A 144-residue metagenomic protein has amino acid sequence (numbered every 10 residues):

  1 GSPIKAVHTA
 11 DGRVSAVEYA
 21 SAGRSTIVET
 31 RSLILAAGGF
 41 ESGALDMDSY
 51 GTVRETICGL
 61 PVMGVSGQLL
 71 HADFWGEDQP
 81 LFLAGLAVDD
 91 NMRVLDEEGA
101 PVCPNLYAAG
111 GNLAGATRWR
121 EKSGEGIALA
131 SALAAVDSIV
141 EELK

Functional and structural regions predicted by a protein language model:
G1-K144: Residues forming the flavin
